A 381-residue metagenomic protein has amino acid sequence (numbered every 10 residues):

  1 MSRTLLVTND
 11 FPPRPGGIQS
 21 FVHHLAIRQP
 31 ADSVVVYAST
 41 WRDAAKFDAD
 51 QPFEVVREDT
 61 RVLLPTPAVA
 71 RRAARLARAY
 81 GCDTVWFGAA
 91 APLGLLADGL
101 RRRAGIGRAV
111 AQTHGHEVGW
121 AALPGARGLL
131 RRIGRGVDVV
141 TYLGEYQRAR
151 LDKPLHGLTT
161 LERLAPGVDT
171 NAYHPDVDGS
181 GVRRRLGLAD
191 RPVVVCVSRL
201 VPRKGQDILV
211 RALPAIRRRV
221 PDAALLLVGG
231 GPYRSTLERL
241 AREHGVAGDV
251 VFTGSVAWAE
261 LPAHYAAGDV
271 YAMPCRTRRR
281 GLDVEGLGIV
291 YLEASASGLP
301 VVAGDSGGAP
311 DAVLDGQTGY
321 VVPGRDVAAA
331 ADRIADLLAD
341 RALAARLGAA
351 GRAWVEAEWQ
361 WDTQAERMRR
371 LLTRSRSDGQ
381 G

Functional and structural regions predicted by a protein language model:
T8-P15, S20-P67, R150-D152, L161: N-terminal strand-loop element at the rim of the active site of nucleotide-sugar-dependent glycosyltransferases
R127, R132-G179, L188, F252-T253: Donor nucleotide-sugar binding/catalytic pocket of nucleotide-sugar-dependent glycosyltransferases
T141, L188-K204, V210-L213: Conserved donor-binding/catalytic core segment of Leloir-type glycosyltransferases
D222, A329, D336, L343-A357 (+1 more regions): A short, well-ordered alpha-helix in the C-terminal region of glycosyltransferases
E238-E260, V270: Nucleotide-activated donor-binding/catalytic signature segment of Leloir-type glycosyltransferases, i.e., the conserved
D249, S255, A266-V284, L299: Acidic donor-binding loop of glycosyltransferase active sites
A272, Y291, S295-A296, P300-A303 (+1 more regions): Short hydrophobic beta-strand element within catalytic cores of glycosyltransferases and related nucleotide-activated
L314-G316, Y320-A328, D336-A342: Conserved acidic donor-binding segment of nucleotide-sugar-dependent glycosyltransferases
